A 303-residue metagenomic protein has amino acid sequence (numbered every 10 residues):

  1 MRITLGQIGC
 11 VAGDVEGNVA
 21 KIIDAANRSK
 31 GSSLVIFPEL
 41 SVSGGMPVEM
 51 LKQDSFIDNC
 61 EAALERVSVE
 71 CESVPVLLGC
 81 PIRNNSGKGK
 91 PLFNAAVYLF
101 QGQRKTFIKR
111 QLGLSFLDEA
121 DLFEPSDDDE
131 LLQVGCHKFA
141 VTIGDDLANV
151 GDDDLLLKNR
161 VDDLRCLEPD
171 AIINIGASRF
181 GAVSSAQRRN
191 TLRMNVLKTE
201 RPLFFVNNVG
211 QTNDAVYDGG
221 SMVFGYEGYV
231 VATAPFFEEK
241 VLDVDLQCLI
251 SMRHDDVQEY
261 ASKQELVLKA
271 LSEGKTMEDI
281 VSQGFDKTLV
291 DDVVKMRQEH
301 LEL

Functional and structural regions predicted by a protein language model:
M1-S262, K269-S272, E278-F285, L303: Enzyme catalytic cores with a strong preference for nitrogen-chemistry domains
K263-Q264, V290: Short runs of predominantly hydrophobic/aromatic residues within well-ordered alpha helices that form helix-helix
F285-L303: Short, amphipathic C-terminal "tail helix"
